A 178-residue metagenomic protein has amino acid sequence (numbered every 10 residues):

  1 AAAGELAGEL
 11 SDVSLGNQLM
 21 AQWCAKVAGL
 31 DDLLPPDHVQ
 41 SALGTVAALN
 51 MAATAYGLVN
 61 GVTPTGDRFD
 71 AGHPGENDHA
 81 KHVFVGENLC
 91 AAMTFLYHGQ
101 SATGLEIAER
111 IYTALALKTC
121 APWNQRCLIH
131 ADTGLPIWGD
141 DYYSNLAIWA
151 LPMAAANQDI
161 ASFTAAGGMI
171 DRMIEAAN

Functional and structural regions predicted by a protein language model:
A2-A176: Active-site core of glycosidic bond-cleaving carbohydrate-active enzymes
